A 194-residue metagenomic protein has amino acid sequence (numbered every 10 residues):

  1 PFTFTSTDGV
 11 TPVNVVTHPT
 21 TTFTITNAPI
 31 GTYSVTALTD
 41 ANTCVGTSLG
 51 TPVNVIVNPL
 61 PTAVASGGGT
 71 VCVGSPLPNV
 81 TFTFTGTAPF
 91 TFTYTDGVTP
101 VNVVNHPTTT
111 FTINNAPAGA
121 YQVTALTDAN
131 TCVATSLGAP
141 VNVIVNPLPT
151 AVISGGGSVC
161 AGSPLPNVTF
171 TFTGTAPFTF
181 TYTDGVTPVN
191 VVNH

Functional and structural regions predicted by a protein language model:
P1-H194: Extracellular low-complexity Ser/Thr/Asn/Gly-rich intrinsically disordered segments
